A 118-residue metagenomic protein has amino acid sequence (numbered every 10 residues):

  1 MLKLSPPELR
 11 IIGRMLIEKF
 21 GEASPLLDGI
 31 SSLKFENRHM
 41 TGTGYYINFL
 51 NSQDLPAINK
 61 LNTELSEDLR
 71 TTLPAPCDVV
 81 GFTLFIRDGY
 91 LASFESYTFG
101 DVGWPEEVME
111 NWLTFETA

Functional and structural regions predicted by a protein language model:
M1-L69, E106-A118: N-terminal domain-onset segments
A75-A118: Short, compact, well-ordered microdomains
